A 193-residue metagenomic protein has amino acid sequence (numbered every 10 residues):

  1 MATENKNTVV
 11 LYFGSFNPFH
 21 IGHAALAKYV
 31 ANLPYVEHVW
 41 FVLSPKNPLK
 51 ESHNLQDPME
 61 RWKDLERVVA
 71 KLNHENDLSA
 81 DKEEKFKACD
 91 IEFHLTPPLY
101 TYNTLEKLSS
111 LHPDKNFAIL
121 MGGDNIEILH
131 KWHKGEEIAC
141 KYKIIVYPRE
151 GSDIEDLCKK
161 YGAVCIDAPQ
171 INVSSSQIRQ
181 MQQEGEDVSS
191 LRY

Functional and structural regions predicted by a protein language model:
M1-Y193: Nucleotidyltransferase catalytic core that binds NTPs
